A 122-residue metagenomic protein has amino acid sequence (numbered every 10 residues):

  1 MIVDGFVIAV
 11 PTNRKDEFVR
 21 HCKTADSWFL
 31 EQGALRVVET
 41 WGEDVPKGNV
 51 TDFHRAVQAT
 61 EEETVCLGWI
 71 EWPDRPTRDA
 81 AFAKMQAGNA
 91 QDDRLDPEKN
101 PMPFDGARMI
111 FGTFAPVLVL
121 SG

Functional and structural regions predicted by a protein language model:
M1-S27: Long, hydrophobic N-terminal alpha-helical segment
V3-V10, N49-M85: Short, well-ordered beta-strand segments in beta-rich or mixed alpha/beta enzyme and ligand-binding folds
D16, P76-R78, V119: Residue-level signal for secondary-structure boundary sites
E17, F29-Q32, D79, D92: Amphipathic alpha-helical interaction segments
E17-L30, V65-P73: Generic detector of contiguous secondary-structure segments
V19-A25, A81-N89: Short amphipathic alpha-helices in soluble, non-transmembrane regions that often serve as interface/regulatory elements
L30, R36-E61, A90-G122: Glycine-rich beta-strand-turn "strand-cap" elements at beta-sheet edges
